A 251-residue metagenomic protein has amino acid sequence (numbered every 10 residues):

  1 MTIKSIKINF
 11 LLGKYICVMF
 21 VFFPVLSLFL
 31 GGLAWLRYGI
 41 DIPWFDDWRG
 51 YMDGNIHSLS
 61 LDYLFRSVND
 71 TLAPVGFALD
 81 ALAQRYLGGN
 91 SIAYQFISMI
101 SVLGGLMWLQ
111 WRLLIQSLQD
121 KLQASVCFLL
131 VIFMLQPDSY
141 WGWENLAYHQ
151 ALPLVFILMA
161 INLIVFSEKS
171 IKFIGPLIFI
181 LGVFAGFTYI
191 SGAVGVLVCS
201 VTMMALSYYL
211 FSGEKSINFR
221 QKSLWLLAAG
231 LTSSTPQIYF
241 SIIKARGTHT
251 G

Functional and structural regions predicted by a protein language model:
M1-L30: Start-transfer (signal-anchor) and selected internal transmembrane alpha helices of multi-pass inner/ER membrane
S5, G195-L231: Perimembrane helix-loop-helix junctions
F29-R49, S139-Y140, P236-G251: Helix-to-loop transition at the C-terminal end of transmembrane segments
Y38-P43, I56-M99: Membrane-proximal lumenal/periplasmic loop motifs of glycosylation machinery
W44-D46, A73, L122-V165, F187-Y189: Membrane-interface micro-motifs in multi-pass membrane enzymes
F96-K121, M159-L163: Transmembrane-helix motifs of polytopic, lipid-linked glycan transferases
I157-G175, S212: Membrane-interface transmembrane helices that cradle and orient dolichyl/undecaprenyl
L158, F173-V196: Membrane-interface alpha helices of multi-pass inner-membrane proteins
